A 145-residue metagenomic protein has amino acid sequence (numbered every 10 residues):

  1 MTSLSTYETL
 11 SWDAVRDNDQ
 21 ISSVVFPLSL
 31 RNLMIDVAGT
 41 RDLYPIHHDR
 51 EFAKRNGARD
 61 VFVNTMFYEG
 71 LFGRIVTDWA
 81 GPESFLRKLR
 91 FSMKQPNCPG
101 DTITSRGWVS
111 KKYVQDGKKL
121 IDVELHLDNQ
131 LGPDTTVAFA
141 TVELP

Functional and structural regions predicted by a protein language model:
M1-I21, N97-P145: HotDog/MaoC-like acyl-thioester-processing domains
T2-V61, L144: Catalytic strand-loop segment that frames the active site of acyl-thioester-processing enzymes
N56-V63, F67-V109: Hydrophobic beta-strand-centered segment that forms part of the acyl-chain substrate-binding groove
